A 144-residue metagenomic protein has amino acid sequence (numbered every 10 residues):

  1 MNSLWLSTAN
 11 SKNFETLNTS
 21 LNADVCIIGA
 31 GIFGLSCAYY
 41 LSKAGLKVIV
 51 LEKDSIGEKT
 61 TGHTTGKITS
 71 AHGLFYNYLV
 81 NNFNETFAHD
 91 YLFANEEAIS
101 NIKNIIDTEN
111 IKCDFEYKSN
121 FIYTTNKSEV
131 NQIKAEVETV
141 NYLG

Functional and structural regions predicted by a protein language model:
M1-V25, K43: Extreme N-terminal leader/targeting segments of oxidoreductases
L17-F33, C37, I49: Beta1/beta-strand and adjacent pyrophosphate-binding region of the FAD-binding site in flavoprotein oxidoreductases
G29, E52, T124-T125: Short beta-strand/turn micro-motifs composed of small residues that flank or help shape donor/cofactor-binding pockets
L41, H63-G66, V137-E138: Short, glycine/charged-enriched secondary-structure capping and boundary segments
S42-H63: Glycine-rich FAD pyrophosphate-binding loop
H63-A94: Glycine-rich active-site loop/strand segments that organize a redox cofactor
N82-G144: Rossmann-like flavin
